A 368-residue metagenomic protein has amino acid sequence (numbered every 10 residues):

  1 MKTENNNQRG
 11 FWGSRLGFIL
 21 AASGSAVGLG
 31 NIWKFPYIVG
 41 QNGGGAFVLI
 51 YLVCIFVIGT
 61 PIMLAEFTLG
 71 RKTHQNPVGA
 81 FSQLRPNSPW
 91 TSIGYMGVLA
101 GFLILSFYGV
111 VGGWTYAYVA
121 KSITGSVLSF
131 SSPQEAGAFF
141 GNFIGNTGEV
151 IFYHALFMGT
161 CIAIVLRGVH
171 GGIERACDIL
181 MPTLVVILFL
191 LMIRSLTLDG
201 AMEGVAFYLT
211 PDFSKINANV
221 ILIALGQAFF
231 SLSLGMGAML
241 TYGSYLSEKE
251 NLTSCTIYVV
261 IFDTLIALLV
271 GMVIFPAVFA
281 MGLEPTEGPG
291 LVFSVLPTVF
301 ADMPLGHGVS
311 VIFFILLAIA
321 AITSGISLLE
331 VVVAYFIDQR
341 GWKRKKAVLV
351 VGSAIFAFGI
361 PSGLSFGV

Functional and structural regions predicted by a protein language model:
M1-W33, I62-F67, R71-L84, S88-Y95 (+1 more regions): Membrane-interface "cap" regions at the ends of multi-pass membrane proteins
K2-Q8, W12, E174, D178-I322 (+3 more regions): Membrane-embedded translocation segments of transport machinery
N6-R9, Y37-N42, K72-M96, G109-H170 (+3 more regions): Inter-helical loop and helix-membrane interface segments of multi-pass membrane transporters/permeases
G17-L52, G237-G243, T253-I257, I261-F262 (+1 more regions): Transmembrane helix-boundary motif of multi-pass solute transporters/channels
G17-S23, R85, G94-V98, S126-L166 (+5 more regions): Transmembrane alpha-helical segments of multi-pass small-molecule transport proteins
L29, G59-M63, R71, F102 (+10 more regions): Transmembrane alpha-helical segments of multi-pass membrane transport proteins and ion-pumping complexes
V39-A65, E149-V150, I266: Extracellular loop-to-transmembrane helix junctions
Y51-T60, G97-I123, Y153-R167, P182-S195 (+3 more regions): Hydrophobic core segments of alpha-helical transmembrane domains in multi-pass membrane transport and ion-translocation
